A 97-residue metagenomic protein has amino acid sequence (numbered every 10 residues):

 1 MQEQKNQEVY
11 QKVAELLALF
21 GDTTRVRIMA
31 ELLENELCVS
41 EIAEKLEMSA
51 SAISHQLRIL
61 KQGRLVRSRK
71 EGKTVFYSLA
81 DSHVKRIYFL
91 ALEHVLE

Functional and structural regions predicted by a protein language model:
M1-K12, V84-E97: Amphipathic alpha-helical dimerization/coiled-coil segments that flank or bridge DNA-binding/regulatory modules
Q11-S51, R64, V75-S82: N-terminal helix-turn-helix DNA-binding core of bacterial DNA-binding proteins
E41, R69-K70: A generic structural-conservation signal
L57-R58: Short, hydrophobic-biased segments on the C-terminal half of alpha helices that form "recognition helices"
E71-A91: Basic, amphipathic "hinge/linker" alpha-helix immediately C-terminal to the N-terminal HTH DNA-binding motif
